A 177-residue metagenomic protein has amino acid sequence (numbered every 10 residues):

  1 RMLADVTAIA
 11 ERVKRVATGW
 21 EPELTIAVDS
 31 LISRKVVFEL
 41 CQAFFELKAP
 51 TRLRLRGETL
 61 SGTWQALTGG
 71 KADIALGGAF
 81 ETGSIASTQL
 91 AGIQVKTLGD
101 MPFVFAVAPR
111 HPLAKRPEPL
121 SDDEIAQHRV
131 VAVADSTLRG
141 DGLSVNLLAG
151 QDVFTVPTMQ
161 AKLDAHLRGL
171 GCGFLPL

Functional and structural regions predicted by a protein language model:
R1-E21: Alpha-helical "hinge/linker" immediately C-terminal to small N-terminal DNA-binding modules
K14-K35, E46-R52, M101: Interdomain hinge and pocket-entrance segments immediately C-terminal to HTH DNA-binding domains
L40-A43, S61-F103: Short beta-strand-centered segments that line the small-molecule binding cleft or hinge of alpha/beta clamshell
P50, A72, L170-G171: Short, high-confidence coil segments that cap the C-terminus of an alpha-helix and link into the following beta-strand
R54-R56, K96: General small-molecule cofactor/ligand-binding pocket signal
E58, A72-A79, P157, F174-P176: Short beta-strand and adjacent tight-turn residues that come in two discontinuous sequence segments and form the edges
S87-L177: C-terminal regulatory
